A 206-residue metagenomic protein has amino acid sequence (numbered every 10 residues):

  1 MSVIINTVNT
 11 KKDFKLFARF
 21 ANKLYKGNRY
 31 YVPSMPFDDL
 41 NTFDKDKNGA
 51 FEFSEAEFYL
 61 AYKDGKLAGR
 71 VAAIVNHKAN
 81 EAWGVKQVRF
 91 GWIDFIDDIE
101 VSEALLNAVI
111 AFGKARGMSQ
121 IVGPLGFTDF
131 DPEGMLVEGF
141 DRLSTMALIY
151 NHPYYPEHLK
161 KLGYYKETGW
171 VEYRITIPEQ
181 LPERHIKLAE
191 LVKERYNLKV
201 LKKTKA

Functional and structural regions predicted by a protein language model:
M1-D46, E194-A206: Short amphipathic alpha-helix that is part of the acyltransferase structural core
V3, I149-A206: Acyltransferase donor/substrate-recognition loop-hinge adjacent to the catalytic core
A18-A21, Y25, E52-A56, R70: Membrane-embedded alpha-helical bundles of multi-pass transporters/translocases, especially carrier/permease families
D44-L60: A short helix-loop-beta-strand connector motif used in the catalytic cores of GNAT acetyltransferases and, in some
A56-V71, K160-L162, K166-T168: Conserved beta-hairpin
H77, F127-D131, E179: Feature marks short, surface-exposed loop/turn motifs that line or immediately flank catalytic pockets and channel
A82-T168: Acyl-donor binding region in acyl/amide transferases
